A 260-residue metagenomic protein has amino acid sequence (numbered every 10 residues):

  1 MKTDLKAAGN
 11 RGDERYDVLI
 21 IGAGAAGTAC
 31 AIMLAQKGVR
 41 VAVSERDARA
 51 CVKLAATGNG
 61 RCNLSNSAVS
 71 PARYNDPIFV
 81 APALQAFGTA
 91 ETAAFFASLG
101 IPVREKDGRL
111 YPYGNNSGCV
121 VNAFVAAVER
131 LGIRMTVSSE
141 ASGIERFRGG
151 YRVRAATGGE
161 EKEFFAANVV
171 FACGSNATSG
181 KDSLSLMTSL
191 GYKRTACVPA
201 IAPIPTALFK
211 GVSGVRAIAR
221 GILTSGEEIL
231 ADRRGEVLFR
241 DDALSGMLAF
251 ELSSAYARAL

Functional and structural regions predicted by a protein language model:
M1-V18, Q36-K37: Extreme N-terminal leader/targeting segments of oxidoreductases
Y16-V43: N-terminal Rossmann-like FAD-binding beta1-loop-alpha1 element of flavoenzymes
V18, V39-V41, V103, V169 (+1 more regions): Hydrophobic anchor at the start of a short beta-strand that flanks the dinucleotide cofactor-binding loop
I21, A56, F171-S175: Redox-cofactor binding/interface segments in oxidoreductases and associated redox assembly factors
A35-N59: Glycine-rich FAD pyrophosphate-binding loop
G58-D107: Glycine-rich active-site loop/strand segments that organize a redox cofactor
Y113-N115: A cross-family phosphate/adenosyl-ligand binding-site feature
G118-C119, A126-L260: Predominantly flavin-linked oxidoreductase catalytic cores and closely associated redox partners
